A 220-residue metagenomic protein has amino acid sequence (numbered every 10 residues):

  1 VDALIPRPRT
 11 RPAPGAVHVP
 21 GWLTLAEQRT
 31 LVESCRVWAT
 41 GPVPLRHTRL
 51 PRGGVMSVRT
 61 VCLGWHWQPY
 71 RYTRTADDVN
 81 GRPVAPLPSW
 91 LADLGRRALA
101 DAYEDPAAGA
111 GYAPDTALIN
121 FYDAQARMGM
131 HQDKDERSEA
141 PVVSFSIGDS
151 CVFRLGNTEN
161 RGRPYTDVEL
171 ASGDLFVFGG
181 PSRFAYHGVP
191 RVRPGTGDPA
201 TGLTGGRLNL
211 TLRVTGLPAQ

Functional and structural regions predicted by a protein language model:
V1-Q220: Non-heme Fe(II) oxygenase metal-center motifs and adjacent flexible, charged/small-residue loops
